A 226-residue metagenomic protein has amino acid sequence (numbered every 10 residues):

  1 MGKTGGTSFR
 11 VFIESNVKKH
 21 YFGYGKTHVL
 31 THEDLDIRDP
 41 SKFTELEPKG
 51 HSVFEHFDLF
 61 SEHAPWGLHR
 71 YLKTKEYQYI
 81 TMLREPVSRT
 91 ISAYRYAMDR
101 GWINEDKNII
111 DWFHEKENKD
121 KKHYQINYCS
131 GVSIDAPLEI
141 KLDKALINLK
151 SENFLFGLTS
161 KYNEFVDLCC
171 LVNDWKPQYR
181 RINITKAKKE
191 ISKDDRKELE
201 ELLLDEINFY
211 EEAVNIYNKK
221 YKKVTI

Functional and structural regions predicted by a protein language model:
M1-R10: Glycine-rich phosphate-binding P-loop
G5, E85, C169, E206 (+1 more regions): A residue-level signal for conserved active-site and pocket-lining positions in enzyme catalytic cores
R10-E14, D167: Short, hydrophobic alpha-helix immediately C-terminal to the catalytic nucleophile
F12-I13, V172, A213: Hydrophobic residues on the short alpha-helix immediately C-terminal to a glycine-rich phosphate/catalytic loop
I13-N16, Y96: Short Gly/aromatic-enriched secondary-structure transition segments
N16-F22: Post-Walker A helix-loop "phosphate-sensing" segment adjacent to the P-loop in P-loop NTPases
G23, V29-M82, V87-Y179: PAPS-dependent sulfotransferase catalytic domain
D34-I37, E45, E62-W66, G131 (+2 more regions): PAPS-dependent sulfotransferase catalytic core
